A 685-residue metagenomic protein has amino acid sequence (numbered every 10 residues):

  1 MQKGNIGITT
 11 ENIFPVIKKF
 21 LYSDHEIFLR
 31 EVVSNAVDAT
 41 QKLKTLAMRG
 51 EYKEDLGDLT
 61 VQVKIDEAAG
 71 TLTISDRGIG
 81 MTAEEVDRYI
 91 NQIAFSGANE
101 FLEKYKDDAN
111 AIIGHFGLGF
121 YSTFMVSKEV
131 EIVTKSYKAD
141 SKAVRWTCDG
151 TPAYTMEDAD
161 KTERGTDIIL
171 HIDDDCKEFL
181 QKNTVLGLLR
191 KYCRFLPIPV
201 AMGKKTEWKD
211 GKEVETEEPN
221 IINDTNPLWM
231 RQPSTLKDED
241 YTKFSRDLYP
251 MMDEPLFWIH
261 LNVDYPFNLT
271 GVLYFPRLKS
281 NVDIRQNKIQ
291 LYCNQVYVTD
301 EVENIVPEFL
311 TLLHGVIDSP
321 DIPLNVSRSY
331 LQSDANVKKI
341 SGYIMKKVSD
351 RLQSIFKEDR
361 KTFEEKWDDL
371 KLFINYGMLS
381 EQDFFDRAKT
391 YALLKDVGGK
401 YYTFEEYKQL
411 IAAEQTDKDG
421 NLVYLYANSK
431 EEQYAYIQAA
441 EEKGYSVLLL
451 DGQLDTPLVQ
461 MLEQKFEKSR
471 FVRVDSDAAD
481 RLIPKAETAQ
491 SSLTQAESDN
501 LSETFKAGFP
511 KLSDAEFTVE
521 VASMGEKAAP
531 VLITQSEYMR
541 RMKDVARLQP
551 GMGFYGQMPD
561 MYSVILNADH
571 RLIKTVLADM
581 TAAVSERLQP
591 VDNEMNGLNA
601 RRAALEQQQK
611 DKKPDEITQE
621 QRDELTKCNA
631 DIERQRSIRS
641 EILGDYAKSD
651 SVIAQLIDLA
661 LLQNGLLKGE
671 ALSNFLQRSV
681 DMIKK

Functional and structural regions predicted by a protein language model:
M1-D174, E178-L180, G187, Q589-E594 (+1 more regions): GHKL (Bergerat-fold) ATPase N-terminal catalytic module, capturing the glycine-rich phosphate-binding loop and acidic
I112, V130-A153, D173-K177, N183-K685: GHKL/Bergerat-fold ATPase module in large chromosome/replication-associated machines
